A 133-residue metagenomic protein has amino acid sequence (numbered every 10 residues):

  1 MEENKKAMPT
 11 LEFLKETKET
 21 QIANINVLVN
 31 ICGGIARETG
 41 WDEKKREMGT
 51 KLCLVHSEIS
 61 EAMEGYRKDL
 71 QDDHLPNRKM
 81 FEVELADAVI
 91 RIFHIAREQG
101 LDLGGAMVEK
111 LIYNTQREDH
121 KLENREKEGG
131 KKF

Functional and structural regions predicted by a protein language model:
M1-F133: Flexible "arm" and connector segments at domain edges
